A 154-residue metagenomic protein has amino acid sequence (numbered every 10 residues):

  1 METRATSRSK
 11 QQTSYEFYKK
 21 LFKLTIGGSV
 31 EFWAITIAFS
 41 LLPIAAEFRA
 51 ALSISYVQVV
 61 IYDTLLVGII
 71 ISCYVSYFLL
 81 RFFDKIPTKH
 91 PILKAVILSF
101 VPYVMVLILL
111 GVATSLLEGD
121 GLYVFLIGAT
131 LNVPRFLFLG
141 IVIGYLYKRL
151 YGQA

Functional and structural regions predicted by a protein language model:
E2-A154: Juxtamembrane/disordered regions of integral membrane proteins
